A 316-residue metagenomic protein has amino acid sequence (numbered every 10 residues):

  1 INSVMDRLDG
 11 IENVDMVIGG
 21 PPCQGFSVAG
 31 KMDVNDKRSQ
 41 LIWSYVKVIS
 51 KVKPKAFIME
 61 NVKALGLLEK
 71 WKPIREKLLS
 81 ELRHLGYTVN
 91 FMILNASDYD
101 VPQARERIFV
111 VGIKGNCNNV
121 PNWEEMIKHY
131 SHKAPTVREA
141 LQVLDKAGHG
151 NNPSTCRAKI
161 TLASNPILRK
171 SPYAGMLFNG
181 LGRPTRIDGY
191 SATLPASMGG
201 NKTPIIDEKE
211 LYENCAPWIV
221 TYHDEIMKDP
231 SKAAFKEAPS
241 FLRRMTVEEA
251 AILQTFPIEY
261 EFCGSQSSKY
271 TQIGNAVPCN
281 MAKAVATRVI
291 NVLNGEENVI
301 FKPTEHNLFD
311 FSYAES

Functional and structural regions predicted by a protein language model:
I1: SAM cofactor-binding core of SAM-dependent methyltransferases, primarily the Rossmann-like beta-alpha-beta module
V4-V14, F26-T193, G199: Class I S-adenosyl-L-methionine
I18-G19: Non-cysteine beta-strand/loop elements that form the S-adenosyl-L-methionine
P22: Short glycine-/small-residue-rich Rossmann-like dinucleotide-binding loops
A158-S316: C-terminal target-recognition/interaction regions appended to catalytic cores
